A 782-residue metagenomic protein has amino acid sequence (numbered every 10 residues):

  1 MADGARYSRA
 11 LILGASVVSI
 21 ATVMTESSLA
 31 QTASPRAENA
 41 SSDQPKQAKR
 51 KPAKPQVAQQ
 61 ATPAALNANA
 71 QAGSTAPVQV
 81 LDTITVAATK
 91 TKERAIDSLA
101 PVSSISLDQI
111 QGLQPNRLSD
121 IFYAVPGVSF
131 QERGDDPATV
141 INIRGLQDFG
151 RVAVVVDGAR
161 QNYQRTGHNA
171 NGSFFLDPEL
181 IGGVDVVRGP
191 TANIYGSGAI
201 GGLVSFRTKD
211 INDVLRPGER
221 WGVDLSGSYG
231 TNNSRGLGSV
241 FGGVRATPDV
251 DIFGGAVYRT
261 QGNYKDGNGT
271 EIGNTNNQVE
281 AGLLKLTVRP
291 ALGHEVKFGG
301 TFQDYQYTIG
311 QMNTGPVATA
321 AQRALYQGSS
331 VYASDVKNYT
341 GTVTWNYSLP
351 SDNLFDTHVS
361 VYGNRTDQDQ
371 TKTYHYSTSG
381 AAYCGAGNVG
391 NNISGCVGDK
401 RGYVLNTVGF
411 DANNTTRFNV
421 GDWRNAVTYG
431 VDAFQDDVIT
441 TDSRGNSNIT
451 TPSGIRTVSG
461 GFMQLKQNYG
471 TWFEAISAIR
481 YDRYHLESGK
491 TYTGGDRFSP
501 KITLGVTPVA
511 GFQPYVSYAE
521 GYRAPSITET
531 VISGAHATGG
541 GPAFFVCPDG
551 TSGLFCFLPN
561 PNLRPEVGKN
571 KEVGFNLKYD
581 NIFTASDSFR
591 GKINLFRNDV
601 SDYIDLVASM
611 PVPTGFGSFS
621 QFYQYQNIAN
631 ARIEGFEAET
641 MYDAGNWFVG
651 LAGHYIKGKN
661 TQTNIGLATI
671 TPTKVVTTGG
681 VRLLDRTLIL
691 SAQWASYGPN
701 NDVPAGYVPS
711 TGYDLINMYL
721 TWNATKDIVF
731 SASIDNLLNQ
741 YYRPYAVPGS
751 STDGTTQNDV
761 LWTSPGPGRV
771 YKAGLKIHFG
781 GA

Functional and structural regions predicted by a protein language model:
K46, R50-R216, V573: Acidic, small-polar-rich N-terminal luminal/periplasmic segments of exported/outer-membrane proteins
V80, N414, F434, N468-G470 (+3 more regions): Gram-negative outer-membrane beta-barrel transporters
Y163-H168, E179-G183, R188, N193-G269 (+1 more regions): Outer-membrane beta-barrel translocator/receptor signature
Y195, I211-W221, P248-D249, L292-G293 (+9 more regions): Short loop/turn motifs that connect adjacent beta-strands in outer-membrane beta-barrel proteins
G227, D356-Y374, T507, Y515 (+3 more regions): Membrane-embedded beta-barrel scaffold of Gram-negative outer-membrane proteins
Y229-T260, T270-G310, D335-N346, G421-N425 (+3 more regions): Transmembrane beta-barrel wall of Gram-negative outer-membrane proteins
G273-T275, R289, G293-L354, R365-T378 (+2 more regions): Flexible loop and strand-edge segments within Gram-negative outer membrane beta-barrel domains
E520-R523, E529, S601, L606 (+3 more regions): C-terminal beta-signal and adjacent terminal beta-strands/loops of Gram-negative outer-membrane beta-barrel proteins
